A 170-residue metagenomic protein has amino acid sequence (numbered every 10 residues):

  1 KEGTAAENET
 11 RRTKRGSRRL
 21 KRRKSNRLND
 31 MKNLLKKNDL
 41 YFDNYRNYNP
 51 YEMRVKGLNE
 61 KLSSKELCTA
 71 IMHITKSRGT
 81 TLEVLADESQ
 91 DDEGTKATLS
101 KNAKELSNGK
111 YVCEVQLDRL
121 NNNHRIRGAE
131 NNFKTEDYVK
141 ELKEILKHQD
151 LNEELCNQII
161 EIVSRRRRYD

Functional and structural regions predicted by a protein language model:
K1-D170: Extended, Lys/Arg-rich, non-catalytic nucleic-acid recognition/anchoring regions of very large nucleic-acid-interacting
